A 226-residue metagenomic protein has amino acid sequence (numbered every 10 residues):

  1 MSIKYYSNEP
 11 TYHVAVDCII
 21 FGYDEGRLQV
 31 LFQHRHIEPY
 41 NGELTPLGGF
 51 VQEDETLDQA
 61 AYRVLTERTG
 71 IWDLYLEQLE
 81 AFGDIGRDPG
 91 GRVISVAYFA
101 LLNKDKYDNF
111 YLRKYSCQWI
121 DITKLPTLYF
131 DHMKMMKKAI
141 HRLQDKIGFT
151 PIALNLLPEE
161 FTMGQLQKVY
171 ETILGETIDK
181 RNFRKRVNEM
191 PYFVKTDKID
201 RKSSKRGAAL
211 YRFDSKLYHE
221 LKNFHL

Functional and structural regions predicted by a protein language model:
Y6-T45: N-terminal strand-loop-strand
Y12-V16, D58-Y62, T66-N109, K124 (+2 more regions): Active-site segment of metal-dependent pyrophosphate-handling enzymes, primarily the Nudix hydrolase catalytic core
V14-V16, L28, I94-V96, Y115 (+1 more regions): Change "...and in nucleic-acid phosphodiester-cleaving endonucleases..." to "...and in nucleic-acid processing enzymes
A15, L31, P39, P46-L57 (+2 more regions): Active-site-proximal cofactor/substrate-binding loop regions of enzyme domains
F99, N109-L143, I147, L156-G164 (+2 more regions): NUDIX/MutT-family hydrolases
K168-T177: Short helix-coil junctions and helix-kink-helix linkers
I178-A209: RNA substrate-recognition surfaces in RNA-acting enzymes
K198-L226: Long, intrinsically disordered, low-complexity Ser/Thr/Pro-rich regulatory/activation regions of nuclear proteins
